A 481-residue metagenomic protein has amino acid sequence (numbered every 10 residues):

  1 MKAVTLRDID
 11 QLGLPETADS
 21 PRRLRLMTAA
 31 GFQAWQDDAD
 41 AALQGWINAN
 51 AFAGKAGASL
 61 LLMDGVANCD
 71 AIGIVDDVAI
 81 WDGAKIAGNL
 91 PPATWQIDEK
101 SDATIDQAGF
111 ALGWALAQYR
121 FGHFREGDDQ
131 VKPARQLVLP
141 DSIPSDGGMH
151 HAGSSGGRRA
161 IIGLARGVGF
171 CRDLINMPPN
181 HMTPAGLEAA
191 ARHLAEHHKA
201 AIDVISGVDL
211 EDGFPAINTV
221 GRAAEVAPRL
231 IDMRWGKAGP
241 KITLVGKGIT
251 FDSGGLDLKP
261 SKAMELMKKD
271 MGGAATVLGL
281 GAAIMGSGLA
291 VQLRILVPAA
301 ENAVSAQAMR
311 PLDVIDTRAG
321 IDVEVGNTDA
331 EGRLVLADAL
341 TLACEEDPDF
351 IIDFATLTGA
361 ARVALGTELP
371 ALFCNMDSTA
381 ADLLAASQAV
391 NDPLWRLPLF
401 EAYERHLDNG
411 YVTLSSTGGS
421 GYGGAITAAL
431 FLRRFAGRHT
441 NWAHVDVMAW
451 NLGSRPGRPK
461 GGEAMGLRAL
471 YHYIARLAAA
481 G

Functional and structural regions predicted by a protein language model:
M1-G248: Short amphipathic alpha-helical segment within the helicase RecA-like ATPase core that mediates nucleic-acid
E188-G481: A generic structural signal for tightly packed, nonpolar segments enriched in small/aliphatic residues
